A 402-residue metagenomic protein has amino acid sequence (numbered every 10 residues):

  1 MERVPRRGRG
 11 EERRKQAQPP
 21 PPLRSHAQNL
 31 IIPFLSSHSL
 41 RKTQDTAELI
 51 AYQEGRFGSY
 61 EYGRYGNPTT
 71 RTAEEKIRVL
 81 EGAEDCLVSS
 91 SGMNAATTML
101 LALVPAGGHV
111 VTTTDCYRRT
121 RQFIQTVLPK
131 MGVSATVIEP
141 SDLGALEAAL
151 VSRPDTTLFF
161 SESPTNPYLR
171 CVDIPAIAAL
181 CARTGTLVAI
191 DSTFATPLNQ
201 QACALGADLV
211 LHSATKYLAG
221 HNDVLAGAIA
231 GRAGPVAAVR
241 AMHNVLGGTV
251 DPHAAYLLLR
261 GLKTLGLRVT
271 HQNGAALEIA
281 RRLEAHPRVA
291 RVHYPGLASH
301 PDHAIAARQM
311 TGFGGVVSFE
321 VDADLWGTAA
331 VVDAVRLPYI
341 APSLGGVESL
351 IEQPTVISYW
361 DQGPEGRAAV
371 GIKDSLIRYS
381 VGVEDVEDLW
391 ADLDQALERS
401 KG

Functional and structural regions predicted by a protein language model:
M1-Y60, G402: N-terminal glycine-rich, Lys/His-bearing helix-loop that initiates the first secondary-structure elements of many
P22-Q28, S39-L40, P68, A230 (+3 more regions): Positively charged, small/polar-rich N-terminal and surface patches that mediate targeting and assembly and bind
K42-N94, R119-V127: Conserved N-terminal alpha-helix of the aminotransferase class I/II PLP-enzyme fold
E84, Q125-T126, S134, A148-S152 (+1 more regions): PLP-dependent enzyme catalytic core of the Aspartate aminotransferase-like
C86-R288, H293: Conserved PLP-enzyme active-site core in the AAT-like
G247, V335-G345, A396-G402: A common structural junction motif
V289-I377, V381: Conserved C-terminal alpha-helix-loop-beta "cap" of PLP-dependent enzymes that closes/shapes the active-site mouth
